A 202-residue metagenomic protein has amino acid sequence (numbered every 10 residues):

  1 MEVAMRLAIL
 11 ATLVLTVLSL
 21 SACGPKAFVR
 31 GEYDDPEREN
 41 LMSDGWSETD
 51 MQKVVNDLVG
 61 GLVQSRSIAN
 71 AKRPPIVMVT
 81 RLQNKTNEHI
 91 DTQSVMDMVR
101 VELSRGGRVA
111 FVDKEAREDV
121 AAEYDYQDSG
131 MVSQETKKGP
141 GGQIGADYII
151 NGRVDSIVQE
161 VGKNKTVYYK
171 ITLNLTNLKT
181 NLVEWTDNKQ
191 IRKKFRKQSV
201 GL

Functional and structural regions predicted by a protein language model:
M1-C23: Sec-dependent bacterial lipoprotein signal peptides
C23-K26, V101, A110-F111: Intrinsically disordered, low-complexity linear regions
C23-R73, K138-D147, S156-Y168, N174-L202: C-terminal/domain-edge helix-coil "capping" segments
L41-T49, Q83-T92: A short, highly charged nucleic-acid-interacting micro-segment common to nuclease and nuclease-linked defense proteins
D57-I68, K85, Q93, M98-V109 (+1 more regions): Structured segments of extracytoplasmic/periplasmic soluble domains in secreted or envelope-associated proteins
I76-N84: Short beta-strand segments enriched in small/hydrophobic residues
N87, Q93-M98, G106, F111-V161: Short, solvent-exposed, polar/charged sequence segments at loop or secondary-structure edges
M96, Y168-Y169: Amphipathic alpha-helical segments in well-structured domains
